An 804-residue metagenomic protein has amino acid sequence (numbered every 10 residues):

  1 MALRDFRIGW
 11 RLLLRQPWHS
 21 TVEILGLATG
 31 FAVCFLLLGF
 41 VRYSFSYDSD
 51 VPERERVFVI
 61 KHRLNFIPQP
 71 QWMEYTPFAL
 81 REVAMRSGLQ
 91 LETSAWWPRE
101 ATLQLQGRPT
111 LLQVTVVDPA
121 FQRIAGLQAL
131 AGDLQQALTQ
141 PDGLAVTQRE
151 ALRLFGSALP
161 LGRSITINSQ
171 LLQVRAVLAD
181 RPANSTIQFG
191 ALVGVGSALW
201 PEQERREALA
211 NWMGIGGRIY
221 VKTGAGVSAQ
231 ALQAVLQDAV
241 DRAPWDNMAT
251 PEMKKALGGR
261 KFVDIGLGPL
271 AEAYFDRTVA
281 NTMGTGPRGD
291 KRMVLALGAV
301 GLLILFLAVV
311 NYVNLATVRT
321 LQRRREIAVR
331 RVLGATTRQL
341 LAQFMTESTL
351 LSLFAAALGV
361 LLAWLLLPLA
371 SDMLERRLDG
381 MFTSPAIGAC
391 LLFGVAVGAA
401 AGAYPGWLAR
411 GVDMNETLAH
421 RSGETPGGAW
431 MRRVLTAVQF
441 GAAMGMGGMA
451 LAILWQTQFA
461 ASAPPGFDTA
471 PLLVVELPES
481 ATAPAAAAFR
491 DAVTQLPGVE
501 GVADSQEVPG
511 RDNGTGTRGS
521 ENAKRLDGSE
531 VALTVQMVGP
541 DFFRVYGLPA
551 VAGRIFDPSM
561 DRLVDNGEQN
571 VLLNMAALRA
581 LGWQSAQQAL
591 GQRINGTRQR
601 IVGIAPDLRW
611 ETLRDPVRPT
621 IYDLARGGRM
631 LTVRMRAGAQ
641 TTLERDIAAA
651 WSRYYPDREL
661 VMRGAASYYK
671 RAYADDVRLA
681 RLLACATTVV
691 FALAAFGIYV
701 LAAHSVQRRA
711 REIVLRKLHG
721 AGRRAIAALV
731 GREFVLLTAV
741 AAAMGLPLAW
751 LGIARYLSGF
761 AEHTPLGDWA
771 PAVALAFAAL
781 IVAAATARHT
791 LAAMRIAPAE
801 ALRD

Functional and structural regions predicted by a protein language model:
M1-R4, R11, R15, H19 (+9 more regions): Membrane-helix entry/capping segments
M1-T21, A280-G286, A316-A342, T346 (+4 more regions): Alpha-helical transmembrane segments of integral membrane proteins
L13, E23, S44, I60 (+30 more regions): Generic structural signal for small/hydrophobic residues in well-ordered secondary structure, especially within
R15-V41, G289-R325, W430-Q456, V677-R711 (+3 more regions): Hydrophobic alpha-helical transmembrane segments of multi-pass inner-membrane transport and secretion
A32, L36-G39, G266-L270, S348-M414 (+2 more regions): Small-residue-rich transmembrane alpha-helices
L38-E100, I215-Y220, T250, G259 (+4 more regions): Membrane-proximal extracellular/periplasmic loop immediately following the first transmembrane helix
T115-D133, D142-G289, A488-D675: Mid-to-C-terminal secondary-structure elements that act as membrane-proximal/extracytoplasmic interface segments
A308-L350, G697-V735, H789, I796-A797: Interfacial "coupling" helices/loops that link adjacent transmembrane helices in transporter permeases
